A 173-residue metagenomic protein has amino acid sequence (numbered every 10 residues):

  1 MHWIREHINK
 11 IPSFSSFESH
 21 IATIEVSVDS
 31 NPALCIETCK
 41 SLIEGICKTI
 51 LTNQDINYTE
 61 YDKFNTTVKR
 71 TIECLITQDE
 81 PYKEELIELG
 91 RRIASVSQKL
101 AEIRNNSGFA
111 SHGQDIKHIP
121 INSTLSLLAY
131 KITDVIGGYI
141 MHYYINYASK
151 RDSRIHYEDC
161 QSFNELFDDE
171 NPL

Functional and structural regions predicted by a protein language model:
M1-E37, T49, Q54: Charged alpha-helical initiation segments
S16-E25, D79-E85, G113-Q114: Short, charged/polar, low-complexity loop and linker segments that flank or interrupt alpha-helical bundles
L34-T38, I46, K63, V96 (+1 more regions): Residue-level detector of well-ordered alpha-helical segments, enriched for hydrophobic/aromatic packing positions
D55-F64, N146-I155: Short, glycine/acidic-rich hinge or "gate" loops at secondary-structure transitions that mediate conformational
T77-L100: Short, mixed-charge amphipathic alpha-helical segments
R92-S149: Charge-enriched, short contiguous segments at helix-coil
A148-L173: Acidic, Ser/Thr-rich low-complexity intrinsically disordered segments
